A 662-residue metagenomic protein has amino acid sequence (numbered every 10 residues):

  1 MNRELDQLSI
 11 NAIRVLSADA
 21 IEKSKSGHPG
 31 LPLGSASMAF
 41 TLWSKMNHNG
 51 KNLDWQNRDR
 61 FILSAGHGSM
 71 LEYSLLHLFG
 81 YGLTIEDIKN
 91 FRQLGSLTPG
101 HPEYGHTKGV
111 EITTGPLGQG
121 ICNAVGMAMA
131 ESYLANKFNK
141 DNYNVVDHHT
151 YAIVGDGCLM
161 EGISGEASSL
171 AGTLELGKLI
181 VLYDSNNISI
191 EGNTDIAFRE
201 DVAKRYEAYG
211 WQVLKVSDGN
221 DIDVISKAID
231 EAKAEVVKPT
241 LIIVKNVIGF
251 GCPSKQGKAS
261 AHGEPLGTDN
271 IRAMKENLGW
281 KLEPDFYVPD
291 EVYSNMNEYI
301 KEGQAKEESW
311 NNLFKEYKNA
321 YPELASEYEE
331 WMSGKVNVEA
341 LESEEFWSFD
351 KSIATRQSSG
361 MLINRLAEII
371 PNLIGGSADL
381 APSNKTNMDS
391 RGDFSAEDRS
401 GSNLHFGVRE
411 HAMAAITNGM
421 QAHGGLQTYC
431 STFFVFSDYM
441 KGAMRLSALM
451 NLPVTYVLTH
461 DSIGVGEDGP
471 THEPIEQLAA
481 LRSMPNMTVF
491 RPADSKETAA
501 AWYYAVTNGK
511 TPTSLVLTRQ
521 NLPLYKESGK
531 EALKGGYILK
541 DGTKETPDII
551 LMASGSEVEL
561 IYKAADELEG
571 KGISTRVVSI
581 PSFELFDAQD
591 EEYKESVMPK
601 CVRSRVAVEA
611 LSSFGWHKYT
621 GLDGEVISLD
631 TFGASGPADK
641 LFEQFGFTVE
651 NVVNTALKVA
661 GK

Functional and structural regions predicted by a protein language model:
R3-V15, K45-H48, T84-H106, A381-S395 (+2 more regions): Acidic-glycine-rich active-site phosphate/pyrophosphate-binding loop
I10-S26, Y183-N186: N-terminal capping segment at the start of a domain
S24-A36, F61-H67, R92, P102-N123 (+9 more regions): Active-site nucleophile and cofactor-binding loops and adjacent substrate-binding regions of central metabolic enzymes
G34-L174, N387-M388, M420: Cofactor-binding active-site loop characterized by glycine-rich and histidine/acidic residues
Q56-N57, T240-C252, Q256-V336: Terminal amphipathic helices with adjacent charged low-complexity linkers/tails
Q93-G105, N123, M129, Y133-K137 (+6 more regions): Thiamine diphosphate
H149-L159, I416, H423, L446-S462 (+1 more regions): A structural-propensity feature for long, helix-poor, extended segments
E308, N312-P453, E531-I538, E545-T546 (+4 more regions): Non-catalytic terminal/interface segments that mediate subunit docking, oligomerization, and allosteric communication
